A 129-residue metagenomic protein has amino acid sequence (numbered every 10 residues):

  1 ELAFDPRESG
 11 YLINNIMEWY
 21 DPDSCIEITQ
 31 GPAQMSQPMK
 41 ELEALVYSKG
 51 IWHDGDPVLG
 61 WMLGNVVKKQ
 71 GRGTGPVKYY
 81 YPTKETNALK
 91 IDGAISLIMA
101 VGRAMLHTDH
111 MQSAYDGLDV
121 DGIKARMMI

Functional and structural regions predicted by a protein language model:
E1-Q30, S36, K40, H53-I129: RNase H-like, metal-dependent nuclease domains and their acidic two-metal-ion catalytic environment used
P38-S48: Short, surface-exposed amphipathic charged segments that create phosphate/polyanion-binding patches used for binding
